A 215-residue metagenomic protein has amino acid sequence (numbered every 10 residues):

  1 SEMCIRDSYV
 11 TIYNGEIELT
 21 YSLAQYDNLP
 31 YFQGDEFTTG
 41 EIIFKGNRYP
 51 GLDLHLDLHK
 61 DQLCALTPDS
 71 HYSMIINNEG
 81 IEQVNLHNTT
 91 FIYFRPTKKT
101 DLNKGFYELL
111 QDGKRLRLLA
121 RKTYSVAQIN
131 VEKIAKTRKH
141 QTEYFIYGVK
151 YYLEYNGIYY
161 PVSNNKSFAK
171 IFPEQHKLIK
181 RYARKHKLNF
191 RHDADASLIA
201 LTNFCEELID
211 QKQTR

Functional and structural regions predicted by a protein language model:
S1, I12, Q25, Y31 (+3 more regions): Intrinsic disorder/low-structure terminal segments
M3-I5: Short, small-residue-biased leader/transition segments that mark boundaries at the very start of proteins
Y13, I17-Y21, Y26-T38: Extracellular/luminal recognition modules and glycoprotein regions
E18, E79-G80, S167, L178: Exposed alpha-helical structural elements
F32-Q33, T38-Y160: Aromatic-patch recognition
Y124, K133-I209: A short, solvent-exposed beta-edge/loop patch
K212-R215: Short, solvent-exposed mixed-charge patches
